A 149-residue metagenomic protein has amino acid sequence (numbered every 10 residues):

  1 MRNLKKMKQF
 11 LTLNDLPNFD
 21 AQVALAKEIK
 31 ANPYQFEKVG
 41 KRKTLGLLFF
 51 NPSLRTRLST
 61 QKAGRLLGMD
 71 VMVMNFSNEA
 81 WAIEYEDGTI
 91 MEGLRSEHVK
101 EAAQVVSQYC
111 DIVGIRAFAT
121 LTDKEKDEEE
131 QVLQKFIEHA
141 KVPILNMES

Functional and structural regions predicted by a protein language model:
R2-L58, K62: Positively charged, low-complexity intrinsically disordered leader regions
K5-P17, I83-Y85, Q104, Q108-F118: Short charge-dense sequence patches
L11-N18, P52, M91-L94, H98 (+1 more regions): Catalytic cores of large soluble enzymes that bind and process phosphate-bearing ligands
T12, L47, V73, I144-N146: Structural signal for conserved beta-strand scaffold positions within catalytic alpha/beta enzyme cores
L13, Q22-N32, L67, A102-Y109 (+1 more regions): Change "in soluble alpha/beta enzymes" to "in soluble alpha/beta proteins
V39, R65, E84, D123-K126: Solvent-exposed, non-transmembrane amphipathic alpha-helical segments
T44, F49-Q108: Active-site cofactor/substrate anionic-group-binding motifs, chiefly glycine- and Lys/Arg-rich phosphate-binding loops
R95-S107, D111-S149: Anion-binding alpha/beta catalytic cores of soluble intermediary-metabolism enzymes, centered on
